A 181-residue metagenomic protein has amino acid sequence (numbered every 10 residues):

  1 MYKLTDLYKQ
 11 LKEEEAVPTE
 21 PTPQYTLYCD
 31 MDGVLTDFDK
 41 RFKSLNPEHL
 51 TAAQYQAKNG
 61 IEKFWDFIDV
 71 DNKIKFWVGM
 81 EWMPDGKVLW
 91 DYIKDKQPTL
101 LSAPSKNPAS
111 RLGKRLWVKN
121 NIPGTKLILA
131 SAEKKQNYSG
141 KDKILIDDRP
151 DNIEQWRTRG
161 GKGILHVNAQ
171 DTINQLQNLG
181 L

Functional and structural regions predicted by a protein language model:
M1-T26, V34, A53, W82-G86 (+4 more regions): Charge-dense, intrinsically disordered terminal/linker segments
V17-V70: Active-site neighborhood of HAD-like aspartate-dependent phosphohydrolases
K43-P47, W117, G160-I164: Glycine-rich, phosphate-binding/catalytic loops in enzymes
D69-L100, P108-L112: Short, acidic loop-to-helix structural element flanking the phosphoryl-transfer center in phosphate-processing enzymes
K94, P123, R159-G160: Short, structured coil segments at secondary-structure junctions
L101-I144, P150-I153: Substrate-recognition "cap/lid" segment bordering the active-site pocket of phosphatases
I144-N178: Acidic, Mg2+-coordinating phosphoryl-transfer loop and its flanking beta/alpha structural elements, shared across
